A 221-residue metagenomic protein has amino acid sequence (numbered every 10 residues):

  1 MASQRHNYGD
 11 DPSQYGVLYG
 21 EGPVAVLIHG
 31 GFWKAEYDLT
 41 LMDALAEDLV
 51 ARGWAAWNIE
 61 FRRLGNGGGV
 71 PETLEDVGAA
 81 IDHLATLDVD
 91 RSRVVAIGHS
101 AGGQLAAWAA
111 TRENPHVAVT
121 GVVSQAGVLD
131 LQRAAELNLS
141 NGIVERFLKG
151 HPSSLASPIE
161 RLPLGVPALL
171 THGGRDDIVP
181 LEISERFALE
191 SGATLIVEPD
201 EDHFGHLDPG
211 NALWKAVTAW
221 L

Functional and structural regions predicted by a protein language model:
M1-G20: N-terminal cap/lid segment of alpha/beta-hydrolase-fold proteins
P23-D48: Short, surface-exposed "cap/lid" segments of acyl-processing enzymes
G68-D88: Alpha/beta-hydrolase active-site loop
D82-L87, R91-N138: Primarily recognizes the serine-hydrolase "nucleophile elbow" in alpha/beta-hydrolase and SGNH/GDSL folds
V128, Q132-E160: Mobile cap/lid helix-loop segments that gate and shape the active-site cleft of serine hydrolases
L170-H172, D176: Short beta-strand/loop motif that positions the catalytic acidic residue of the alpha/beta-hydrolase fold
D177-I183: Conserved alpha/beta-hydrolase "acid-adjacent" motif
E185-L221: C-terminal catalytic histidine-bearing segment of alpha/beta-hydrolase fold enzymes
